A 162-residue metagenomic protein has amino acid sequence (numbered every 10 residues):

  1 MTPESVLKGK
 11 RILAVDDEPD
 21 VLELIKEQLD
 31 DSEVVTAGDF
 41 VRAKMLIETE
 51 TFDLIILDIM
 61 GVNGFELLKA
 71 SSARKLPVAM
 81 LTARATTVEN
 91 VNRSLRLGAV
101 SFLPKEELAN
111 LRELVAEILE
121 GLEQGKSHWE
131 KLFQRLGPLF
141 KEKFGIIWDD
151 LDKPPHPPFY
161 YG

Functional and structural regions predicted by a protein language model:
A14-E18: Acidic di-acidic motifs
P19, T36-L54, V62: Acidic, metal-coordinating helix/loop segments flanking the phosphotransfer/catalytic sites of two-component signaling
P19-T36: Two-component/phosphorelay signaling modules centered on CheY-like receiver
L24-L29, L46, A70, R93: Alpha-helical interaction/dimerization surfaces of two-component signaling modules
M45, M60, F65-P77: Short amphipathic alpha-helix used as the core "switch/output" element in two-component signaling
I56, M60, K75-V88: A short, hydrophobic beta-strand element within the central beta-sheet of small alpha/beta folds
E66, A85-E113, E117: Alpha4 helix (beta4-alpha4-beta5 surface) of REC/receiver domains from two-component response regulators
E120-G162: C-terminal output/effector regions of signal-responsive regulators
